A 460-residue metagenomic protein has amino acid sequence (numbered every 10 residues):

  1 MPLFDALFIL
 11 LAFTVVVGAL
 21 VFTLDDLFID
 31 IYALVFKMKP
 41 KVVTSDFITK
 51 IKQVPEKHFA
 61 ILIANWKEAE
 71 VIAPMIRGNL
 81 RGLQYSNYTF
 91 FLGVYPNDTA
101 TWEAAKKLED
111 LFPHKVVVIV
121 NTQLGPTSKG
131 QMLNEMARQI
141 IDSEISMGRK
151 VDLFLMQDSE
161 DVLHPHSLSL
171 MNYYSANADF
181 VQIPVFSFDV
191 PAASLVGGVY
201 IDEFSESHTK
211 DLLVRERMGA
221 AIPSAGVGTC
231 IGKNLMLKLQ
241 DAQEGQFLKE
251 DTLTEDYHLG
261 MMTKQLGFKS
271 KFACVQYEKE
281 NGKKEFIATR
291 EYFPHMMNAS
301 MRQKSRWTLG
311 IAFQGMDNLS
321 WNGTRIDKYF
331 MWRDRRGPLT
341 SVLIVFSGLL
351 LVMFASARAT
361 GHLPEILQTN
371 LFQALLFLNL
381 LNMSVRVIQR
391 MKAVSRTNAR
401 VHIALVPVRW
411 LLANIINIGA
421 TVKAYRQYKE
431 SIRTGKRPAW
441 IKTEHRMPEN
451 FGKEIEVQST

Functional and structural regions predicted by a protein language model:
M1-R77: N-proximal low-complexity "stem/linker" segments adjacent to membrane-targeting elements
P2-I9, E285, A393-R400: Short, charged/polar, low-complexity loop and linker segments that flank or interrupt alpha-helical bundles
F13-G18, M297-M301, F372-F377: Alpha-helical transmembrane segments
V21, D25-V54, S320-T460: Juxtamembrane C-terminal module of membrane proteins
V42-E278, G282-M296, R302: Internal catalytic domains of large membrane-associated glycosyltransferases
D202-T209, E291-W321, M383-I388, K423-R426: Catalytic core of nucleotide-sugar-dependent glycosyltransferases
G260, K264, K269, S305-F313 (+2 more regions): Glycine-rich, aromatic-lined ligand/substrate-binding cores of catalytic and carbohydrate-binding domains
Y277-H295, D317-T324, L350-G361: Hydrophobic alpha-helical transmembrane segments
